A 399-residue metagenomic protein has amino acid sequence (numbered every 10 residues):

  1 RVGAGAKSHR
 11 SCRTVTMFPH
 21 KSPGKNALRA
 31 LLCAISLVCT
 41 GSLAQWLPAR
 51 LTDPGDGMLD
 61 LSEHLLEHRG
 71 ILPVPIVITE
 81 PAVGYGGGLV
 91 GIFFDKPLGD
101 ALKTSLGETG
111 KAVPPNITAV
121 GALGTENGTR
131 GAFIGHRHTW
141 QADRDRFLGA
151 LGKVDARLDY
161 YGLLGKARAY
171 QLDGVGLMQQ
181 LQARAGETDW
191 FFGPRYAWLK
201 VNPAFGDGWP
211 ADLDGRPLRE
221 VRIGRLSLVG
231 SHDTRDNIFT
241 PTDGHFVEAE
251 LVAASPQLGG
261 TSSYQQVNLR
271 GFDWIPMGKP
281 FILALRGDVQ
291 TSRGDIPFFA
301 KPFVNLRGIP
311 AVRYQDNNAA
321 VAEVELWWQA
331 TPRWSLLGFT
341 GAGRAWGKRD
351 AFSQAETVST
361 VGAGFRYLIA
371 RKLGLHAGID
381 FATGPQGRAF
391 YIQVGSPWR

Functional and structural regions predicted by a protein language model:
R1-K25: N-terminal secretory signal peptides that target proteins for export/translocation
F18, L43-V74, I78-P81: N-terminal periplasmic/intermembrane-space "pro-region" immediately following the signal or transit peptide
C39-G41: N-terminal signal peptide c-region/cleavage motif recognized by signal peptidases
L51-D53, R216-R219, G224-K348, Q354: C-terminal outer-membrane beta-barrel translocator/porin domains of Gram-negative envelope proteins and their
E63-P73, I78-R222, L375-H376, A382-R399: Gram-negative/organellar outer-membrane beta-barrel architecture
I71-P73, N116-V120, D145-G149, W190-P194 (+9 more regions): Transmembrane beta-strands of outer-membrane beta-barrel proteins
G84, T129, L172-G174, I223 (+5 more regions): Membrane-spanning beta-strands of outer-membrane beta-barrel proteins
I92, R137-T139, Q180-R184, V229-D233 (+4 more regions): Transmembrane beta-barrel domains of outer membrane proteins
